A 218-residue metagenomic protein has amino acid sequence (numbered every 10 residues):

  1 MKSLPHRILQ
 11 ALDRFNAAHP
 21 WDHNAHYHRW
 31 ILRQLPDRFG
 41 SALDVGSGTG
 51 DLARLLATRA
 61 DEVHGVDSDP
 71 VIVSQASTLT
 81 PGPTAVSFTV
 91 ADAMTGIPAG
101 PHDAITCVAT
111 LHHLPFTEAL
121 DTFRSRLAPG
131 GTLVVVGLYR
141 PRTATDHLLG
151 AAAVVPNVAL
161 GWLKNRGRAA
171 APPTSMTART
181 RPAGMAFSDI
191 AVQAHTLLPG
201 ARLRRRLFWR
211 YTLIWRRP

Functional and structural regions predicted by a protein language model:
D22-G40: Conserved alpha-helix/loop element of class I SAM-dependent methyltransferases that forms part of the SAM/SAH-binding
G40-G46: Conserved class I S-adenosyl-L-methionine
T49-D51, L55-T95: Class I SAM-dependent methyltransferase SAM/SAH-binding core
T106: A conserved beta-strand element that flanks and buttresses the S-adenosyl-L-methionine
L114-F123: A short, conserved alpha-helix within the catalytic core of class I
G131-G137: Conserved beta-strand signature within the Rossmann-like core of class I S-adenosyl-L-methionine
Y139-Q193: C-terminal alpha-helical "lid/dimerization" subdomain adjacent to the S-adenosyl-L-methionine
T180-P218: Conserved Class I S-adenosyl-L-methionine
